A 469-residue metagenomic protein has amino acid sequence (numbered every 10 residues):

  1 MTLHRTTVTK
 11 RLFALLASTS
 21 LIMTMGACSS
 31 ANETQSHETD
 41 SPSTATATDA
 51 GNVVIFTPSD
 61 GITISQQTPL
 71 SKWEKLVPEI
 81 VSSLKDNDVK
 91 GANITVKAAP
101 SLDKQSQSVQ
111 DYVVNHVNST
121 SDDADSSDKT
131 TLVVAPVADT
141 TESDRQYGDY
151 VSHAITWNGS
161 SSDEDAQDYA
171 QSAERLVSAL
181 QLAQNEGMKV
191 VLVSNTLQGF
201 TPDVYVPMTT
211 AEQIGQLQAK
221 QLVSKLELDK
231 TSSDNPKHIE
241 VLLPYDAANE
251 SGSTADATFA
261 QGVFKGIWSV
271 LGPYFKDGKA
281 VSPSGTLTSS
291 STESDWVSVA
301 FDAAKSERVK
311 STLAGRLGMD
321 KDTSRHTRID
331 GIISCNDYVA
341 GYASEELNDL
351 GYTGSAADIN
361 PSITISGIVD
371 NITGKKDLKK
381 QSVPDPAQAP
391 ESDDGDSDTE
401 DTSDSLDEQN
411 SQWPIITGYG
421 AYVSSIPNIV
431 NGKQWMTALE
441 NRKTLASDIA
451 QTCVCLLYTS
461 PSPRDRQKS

Functional and structural regions predicted by a protein language model:
C28-S36: Bacterial lipoprotein signal-peptidase II cleavage site
P42-S83, N87, N93-T120, A135-T140 (+3 more regions): Extracytoplasmic "Venus flytrap"
D49, A173, V177-L180, V206-H238 (+3 more regions): Hydrophobic alpha-helical segments within soluble ligand-binding/sensing domains
T68-D86, K104, I214-Q218, A255-T286 (+1 more regions): Short, solvent-exposed amphipathic alpha-helices that sit in or adjacent to ligand/effector-binding or catalytic
T131-Y150, A166-L182, S294-Q409, P414-S424: Hydrophobic alpha-helical
D149-A166, L176-E212, P244, S425-N428: Flexible loop/hinge segments that line or gate small-molecule binding clefts
S161-Q171, Q198-S224, S251-F259, N431-K443: Short beta-strand elements at the ligand-binding edges of bilobed clamshell
Y458-Q467: Conserved small/polar residues in nucleotide/adenosyl-binding loops
